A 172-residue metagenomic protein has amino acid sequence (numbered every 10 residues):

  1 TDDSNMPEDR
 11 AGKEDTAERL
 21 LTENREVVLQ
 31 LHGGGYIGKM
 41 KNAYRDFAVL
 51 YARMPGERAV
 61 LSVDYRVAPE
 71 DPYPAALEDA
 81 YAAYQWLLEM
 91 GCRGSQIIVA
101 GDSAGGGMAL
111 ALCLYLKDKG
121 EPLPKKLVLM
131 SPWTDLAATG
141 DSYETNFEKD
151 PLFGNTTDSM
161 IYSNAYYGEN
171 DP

Functional and structural regions predicted by a protein language model:
T1-P172: Alpha/beta-hydrolase superfamily serine-hydrolase fold, recognizing
